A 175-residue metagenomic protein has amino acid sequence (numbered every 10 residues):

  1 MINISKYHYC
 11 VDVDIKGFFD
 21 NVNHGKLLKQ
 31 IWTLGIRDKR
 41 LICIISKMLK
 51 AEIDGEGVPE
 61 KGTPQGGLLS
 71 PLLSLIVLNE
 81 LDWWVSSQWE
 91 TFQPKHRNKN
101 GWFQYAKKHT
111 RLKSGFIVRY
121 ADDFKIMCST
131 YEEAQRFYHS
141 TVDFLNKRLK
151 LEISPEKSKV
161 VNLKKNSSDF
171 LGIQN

Functional and structural regions predicted by a protein language model:
M1-P155, V160-L163, S167: Conserved polymerase palm-domain catalytic core
